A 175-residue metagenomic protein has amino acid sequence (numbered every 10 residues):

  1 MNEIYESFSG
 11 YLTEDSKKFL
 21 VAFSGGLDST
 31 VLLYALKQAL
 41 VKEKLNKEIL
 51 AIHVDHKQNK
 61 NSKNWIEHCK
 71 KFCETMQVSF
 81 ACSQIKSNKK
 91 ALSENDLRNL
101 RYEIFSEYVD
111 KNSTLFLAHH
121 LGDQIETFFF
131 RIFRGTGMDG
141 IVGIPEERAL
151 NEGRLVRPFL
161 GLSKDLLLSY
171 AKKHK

Functional and structural regions predicted by a protein language model:
M1-K175: Core alpha/beta nucleotide-donor-binding catalytic domains of modification enzymes
